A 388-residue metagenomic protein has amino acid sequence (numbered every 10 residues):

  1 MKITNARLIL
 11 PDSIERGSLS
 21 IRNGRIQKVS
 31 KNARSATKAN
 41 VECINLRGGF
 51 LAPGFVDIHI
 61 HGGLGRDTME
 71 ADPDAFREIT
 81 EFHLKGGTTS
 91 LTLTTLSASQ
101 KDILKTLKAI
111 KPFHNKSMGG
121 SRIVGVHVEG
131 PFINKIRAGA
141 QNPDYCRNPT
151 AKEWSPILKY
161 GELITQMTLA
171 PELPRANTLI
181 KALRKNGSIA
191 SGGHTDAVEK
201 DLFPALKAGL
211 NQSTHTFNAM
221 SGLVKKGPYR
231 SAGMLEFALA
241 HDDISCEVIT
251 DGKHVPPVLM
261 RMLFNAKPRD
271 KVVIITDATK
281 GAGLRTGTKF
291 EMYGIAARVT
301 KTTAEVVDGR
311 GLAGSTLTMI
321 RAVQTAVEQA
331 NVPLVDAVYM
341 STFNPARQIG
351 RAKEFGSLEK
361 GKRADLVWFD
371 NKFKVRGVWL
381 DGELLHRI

Functional and structural regions predicted by a protein language model:
M1-K2, R7-A52: Histidine-rich, glycine-flanked metal-binding segment
A6, R347, S357-I388: C-terminal cap of metal-dependent C-N hydrolases
G49-K105: Metal-associated gating/positioning segment near the N- to mid-region
G62-P73, A140-R147, I189-G193: Active-site mouth loops of central-metabolism enzymes
T80-L163: Divalent-metal coordination cores built from histidine and acidic residues
H83, V128, L183, S213 (+2 more regions): Conserved, mostly hydrophobic/aromatic
L158-T286: Active-site core of metal-dependent hydrolases
R230-V248, F264-T276, A282-W368: His/Asp/Glu-enriched, well-ordered alpha-helical/loop segment that forms or immediately abuts the divalent-metal
